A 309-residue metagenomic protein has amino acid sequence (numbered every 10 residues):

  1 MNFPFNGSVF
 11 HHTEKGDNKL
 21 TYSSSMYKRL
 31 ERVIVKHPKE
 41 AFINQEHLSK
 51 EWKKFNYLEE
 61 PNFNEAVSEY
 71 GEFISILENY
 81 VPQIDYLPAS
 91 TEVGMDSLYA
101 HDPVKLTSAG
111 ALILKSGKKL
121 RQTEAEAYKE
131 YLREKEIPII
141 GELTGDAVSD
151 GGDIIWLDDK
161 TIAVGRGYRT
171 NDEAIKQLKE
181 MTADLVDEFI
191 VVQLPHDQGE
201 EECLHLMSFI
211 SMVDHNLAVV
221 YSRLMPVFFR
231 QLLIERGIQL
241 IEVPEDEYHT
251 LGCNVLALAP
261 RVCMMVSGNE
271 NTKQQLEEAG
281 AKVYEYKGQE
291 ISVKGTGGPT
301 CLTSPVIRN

Functional and structural regions predicted by a protein language model:
F3-N309: The feature marks the mature, well-folded catalytic cores of soluble enzymes
